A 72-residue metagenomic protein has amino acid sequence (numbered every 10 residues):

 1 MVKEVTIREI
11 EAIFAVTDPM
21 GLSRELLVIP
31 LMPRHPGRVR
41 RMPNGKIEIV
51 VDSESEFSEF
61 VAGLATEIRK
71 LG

Functional and structural regions predicted by a protein language model:
M1-E25: A metal-dependent hydrolase signature that marks the N-terminal structural subdomain at the beginning of catalytic folds
P30-G45, S58: Catalytic zinc-binding patch centered on the HExxH motif and its immediate surroundings that defines zinc-dependent
E48-I49, L71: Short hydrophobic alpha-helical runs that function as membrane-insertion/retention elements
I49-A62: Short pre-active-site segment immediately N-terminal to the catalytic Zn-binding motif
A62-G72: Active-site recognition of the HExxH zinc-binding catalytic motif
